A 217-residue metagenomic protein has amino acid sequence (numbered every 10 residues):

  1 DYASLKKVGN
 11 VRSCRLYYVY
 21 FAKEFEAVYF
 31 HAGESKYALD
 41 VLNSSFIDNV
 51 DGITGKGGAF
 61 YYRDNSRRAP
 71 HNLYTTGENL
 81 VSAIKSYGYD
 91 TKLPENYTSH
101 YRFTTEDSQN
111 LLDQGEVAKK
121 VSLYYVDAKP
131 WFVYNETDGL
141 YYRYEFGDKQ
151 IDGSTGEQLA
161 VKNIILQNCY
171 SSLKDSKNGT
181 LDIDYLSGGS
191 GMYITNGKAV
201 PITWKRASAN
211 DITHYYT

Functional and structural regions predicted by a protein language model:
D1-T217: A surface/extracellular/periplasmic glyco- and lipid-processing/surface-interacting theme
